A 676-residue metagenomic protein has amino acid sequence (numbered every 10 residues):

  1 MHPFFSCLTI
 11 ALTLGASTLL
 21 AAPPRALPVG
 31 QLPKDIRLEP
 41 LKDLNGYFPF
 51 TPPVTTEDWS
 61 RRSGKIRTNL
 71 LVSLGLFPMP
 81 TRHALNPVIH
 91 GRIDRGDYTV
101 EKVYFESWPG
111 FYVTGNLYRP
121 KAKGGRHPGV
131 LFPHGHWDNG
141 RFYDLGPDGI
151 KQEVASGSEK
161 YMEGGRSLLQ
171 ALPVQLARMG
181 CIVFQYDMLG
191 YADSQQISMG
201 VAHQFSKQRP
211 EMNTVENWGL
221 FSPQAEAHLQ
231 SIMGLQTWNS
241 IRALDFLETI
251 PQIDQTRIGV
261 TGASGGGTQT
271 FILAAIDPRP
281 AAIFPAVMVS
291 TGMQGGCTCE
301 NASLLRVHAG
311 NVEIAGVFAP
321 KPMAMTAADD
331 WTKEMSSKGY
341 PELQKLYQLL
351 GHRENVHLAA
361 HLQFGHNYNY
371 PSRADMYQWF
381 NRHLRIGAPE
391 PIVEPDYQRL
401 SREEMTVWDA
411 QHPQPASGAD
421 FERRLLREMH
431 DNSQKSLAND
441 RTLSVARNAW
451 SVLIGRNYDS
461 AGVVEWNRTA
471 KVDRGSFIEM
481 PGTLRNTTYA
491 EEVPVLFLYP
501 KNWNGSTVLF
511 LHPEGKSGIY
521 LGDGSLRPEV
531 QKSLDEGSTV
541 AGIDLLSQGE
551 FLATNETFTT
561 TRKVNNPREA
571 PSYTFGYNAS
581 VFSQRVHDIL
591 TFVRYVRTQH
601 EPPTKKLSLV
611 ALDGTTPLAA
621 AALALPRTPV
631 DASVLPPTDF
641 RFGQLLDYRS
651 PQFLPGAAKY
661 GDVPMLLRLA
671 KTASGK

Functional and structural regions predicted by a protein language model:
M1-S6: Positively charged n-region of N-terminal signal peptides that target proteins for export
C7-T18: Bacterial N-terminal signal peptides
A21-Y112, T326-P494, L498-V508, E514-S525 (+4 more regions): Alpha/beta-hydrolase-fold serine-hydrolase catalytic core, especially in secreted/extracellular enzymes
T56, R61-K65, V72, K151-E153 (+8 more regions): Accessory cap/linker subdomain of secreted extracellular hydrolases
G125-R126, V130-I241, E248, V289-C299 (+2 more regions): Cap/lid segment of the alpha/beta-hydrolase catalytic domain
R126-G129, M179-I182, D254-R257, P278-A282 (+6 more regions): Loop/turn elements at helix/coil->beta-strand transitions in domains of secreted/extracellular proteins
Q175, Q185-Y191, S231-E248, I253-A275 (+3 more regions): Extended catalytic-interface subdomain
L235, R242-V307, F592-T672: Primarily recognizes the serine-hydrolase "nucleophile elbow" in alpha/beta-hydrolase and SGNH/GDSL folds
